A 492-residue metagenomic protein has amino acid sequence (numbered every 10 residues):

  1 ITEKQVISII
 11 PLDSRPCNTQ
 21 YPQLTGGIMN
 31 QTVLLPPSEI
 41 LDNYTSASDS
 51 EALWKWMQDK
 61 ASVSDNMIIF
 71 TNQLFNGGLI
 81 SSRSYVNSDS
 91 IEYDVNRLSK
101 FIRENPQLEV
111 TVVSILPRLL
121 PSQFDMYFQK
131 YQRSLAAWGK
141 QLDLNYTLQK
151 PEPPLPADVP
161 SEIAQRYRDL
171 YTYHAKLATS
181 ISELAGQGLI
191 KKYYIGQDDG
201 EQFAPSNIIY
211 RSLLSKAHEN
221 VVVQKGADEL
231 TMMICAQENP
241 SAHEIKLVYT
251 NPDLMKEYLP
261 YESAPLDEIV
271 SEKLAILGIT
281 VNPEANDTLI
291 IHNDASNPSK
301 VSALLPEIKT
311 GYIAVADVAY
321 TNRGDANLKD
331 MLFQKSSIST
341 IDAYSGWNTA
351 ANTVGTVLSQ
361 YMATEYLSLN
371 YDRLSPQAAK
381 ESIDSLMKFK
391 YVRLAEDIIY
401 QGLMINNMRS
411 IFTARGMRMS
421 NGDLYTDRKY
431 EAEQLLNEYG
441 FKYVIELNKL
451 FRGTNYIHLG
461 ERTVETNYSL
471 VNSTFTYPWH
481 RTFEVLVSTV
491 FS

Functional and structural regions predicted by a protein language model:
T2-S492: An N-terminal assembly and electron-transfer interface module characteristic of large anaerobic redox and radical
